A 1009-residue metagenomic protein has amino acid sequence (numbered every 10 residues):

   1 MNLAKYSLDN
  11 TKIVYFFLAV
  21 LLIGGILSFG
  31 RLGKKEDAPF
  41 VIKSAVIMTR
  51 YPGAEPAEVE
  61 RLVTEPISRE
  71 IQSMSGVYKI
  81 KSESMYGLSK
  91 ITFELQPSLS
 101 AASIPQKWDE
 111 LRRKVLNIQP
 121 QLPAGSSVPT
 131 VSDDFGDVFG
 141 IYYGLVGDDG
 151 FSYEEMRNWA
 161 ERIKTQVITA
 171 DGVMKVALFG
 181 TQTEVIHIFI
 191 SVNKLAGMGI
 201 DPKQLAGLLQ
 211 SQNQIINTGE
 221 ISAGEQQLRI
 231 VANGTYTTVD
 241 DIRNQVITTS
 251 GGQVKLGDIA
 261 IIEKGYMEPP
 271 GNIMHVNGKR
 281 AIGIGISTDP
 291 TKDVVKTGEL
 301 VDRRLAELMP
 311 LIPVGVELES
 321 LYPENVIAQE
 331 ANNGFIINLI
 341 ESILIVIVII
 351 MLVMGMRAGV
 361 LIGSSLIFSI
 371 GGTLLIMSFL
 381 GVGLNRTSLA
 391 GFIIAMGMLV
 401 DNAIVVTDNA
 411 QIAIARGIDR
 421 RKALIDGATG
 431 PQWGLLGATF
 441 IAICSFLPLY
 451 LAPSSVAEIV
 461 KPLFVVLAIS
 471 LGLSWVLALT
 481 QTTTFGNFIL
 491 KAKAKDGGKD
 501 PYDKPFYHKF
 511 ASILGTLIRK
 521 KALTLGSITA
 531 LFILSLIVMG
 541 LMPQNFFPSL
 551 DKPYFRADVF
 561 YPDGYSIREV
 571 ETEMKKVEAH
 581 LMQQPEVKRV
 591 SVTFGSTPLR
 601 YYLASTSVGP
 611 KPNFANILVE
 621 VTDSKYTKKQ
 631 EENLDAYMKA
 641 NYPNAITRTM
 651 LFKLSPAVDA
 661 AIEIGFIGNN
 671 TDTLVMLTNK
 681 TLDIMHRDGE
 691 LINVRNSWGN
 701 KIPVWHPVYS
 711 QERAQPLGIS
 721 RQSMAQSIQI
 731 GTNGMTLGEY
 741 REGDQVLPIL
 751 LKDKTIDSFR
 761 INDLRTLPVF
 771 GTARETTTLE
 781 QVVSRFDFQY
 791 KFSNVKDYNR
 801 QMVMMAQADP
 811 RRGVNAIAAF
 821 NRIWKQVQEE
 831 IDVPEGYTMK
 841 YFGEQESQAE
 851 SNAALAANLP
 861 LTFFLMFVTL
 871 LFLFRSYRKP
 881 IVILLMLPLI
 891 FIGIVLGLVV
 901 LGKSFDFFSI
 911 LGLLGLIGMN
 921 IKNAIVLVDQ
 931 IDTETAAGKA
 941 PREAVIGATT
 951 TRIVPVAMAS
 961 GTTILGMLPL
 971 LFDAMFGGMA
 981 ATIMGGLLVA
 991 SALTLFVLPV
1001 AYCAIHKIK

Functional and structural regions predicted by a protein language model:
M1-K34, P431, G498-P548: Signature of alpha-helical transmembrane segments and their immediate interfacial
Y6, D37, M48, Q119 (+7 more regions): Extracytoplasmic/periplasmic membrane-proximal domains and adjacent transmembrane bundles of envelope biogenesis
K12, V20-A54, L116-G125, L449-I459 (+4 more regions): Transmembrane helices with small-residue packing motifs
F16, E55-L62, L99-E110, F139-Y142 (+19 more regions): Solvent-exposed, non-transmembrane alpha-helical starts
G25-R31, E317, L344-I412, I469 (+5 more regions): Hydrophobic transmembrane alpha-helices and their membrane-interface caps in long multi-pass transport proteins
V59-D137, N193-Q214, T235, R568-A657 (+2 more regions): Solvent-exposed, membrane-proximal periplasmic/extracellular interface segments of envelope transport and secretion
L321, A328, N332, T407 (+4 more regions): Helix-loop junctions and hydrophobic alpha-helical segments within the transmembrane domains of large membrane
M396, V400-A410, Q432-L451, E458-G498 (+5 more regions): Transmembrane alpha-helices and their membrane-interface boundaries in multi-pass membrane transporters and channels
